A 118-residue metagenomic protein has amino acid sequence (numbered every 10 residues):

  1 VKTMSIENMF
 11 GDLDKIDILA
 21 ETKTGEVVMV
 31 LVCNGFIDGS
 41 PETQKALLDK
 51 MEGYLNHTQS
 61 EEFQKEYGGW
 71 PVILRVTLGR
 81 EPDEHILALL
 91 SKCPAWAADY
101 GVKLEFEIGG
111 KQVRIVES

Functional and structural regions predicted by a protein language model:
T3-T22, E107-G109, V116-S118: Aromatic/basic-lined ligand-recognition segments that form π-stacking hydrophobic pockets flanked by Lys/Arg to engage
G11-D12, T22-V27, E81-I86: Amphipathic, soluble alpha/beta structural segments
K15-I18, E61, C93: Intrinsically disordered, low-complexity boundary segments flanking structured domains
A20, K65-Y67, A95: Sterically constrained small-residue positions within well-ordered secondary structures of folded domains
G25-I37, Y67-E81: Short glycine-rich, basic-tinged beta-strand/loop micro-motifs
F36, T43, E117: Acidic/negatively charged segments and metal-coordination signatures
P41-Q64: Acidic, aromatic-enriched beta-alpha/helix-loop junctions
V72-I73, T77-S118: Helix-rich interaction surfaces within compact, conserved domain-sized segments that mediate assembly or partner
